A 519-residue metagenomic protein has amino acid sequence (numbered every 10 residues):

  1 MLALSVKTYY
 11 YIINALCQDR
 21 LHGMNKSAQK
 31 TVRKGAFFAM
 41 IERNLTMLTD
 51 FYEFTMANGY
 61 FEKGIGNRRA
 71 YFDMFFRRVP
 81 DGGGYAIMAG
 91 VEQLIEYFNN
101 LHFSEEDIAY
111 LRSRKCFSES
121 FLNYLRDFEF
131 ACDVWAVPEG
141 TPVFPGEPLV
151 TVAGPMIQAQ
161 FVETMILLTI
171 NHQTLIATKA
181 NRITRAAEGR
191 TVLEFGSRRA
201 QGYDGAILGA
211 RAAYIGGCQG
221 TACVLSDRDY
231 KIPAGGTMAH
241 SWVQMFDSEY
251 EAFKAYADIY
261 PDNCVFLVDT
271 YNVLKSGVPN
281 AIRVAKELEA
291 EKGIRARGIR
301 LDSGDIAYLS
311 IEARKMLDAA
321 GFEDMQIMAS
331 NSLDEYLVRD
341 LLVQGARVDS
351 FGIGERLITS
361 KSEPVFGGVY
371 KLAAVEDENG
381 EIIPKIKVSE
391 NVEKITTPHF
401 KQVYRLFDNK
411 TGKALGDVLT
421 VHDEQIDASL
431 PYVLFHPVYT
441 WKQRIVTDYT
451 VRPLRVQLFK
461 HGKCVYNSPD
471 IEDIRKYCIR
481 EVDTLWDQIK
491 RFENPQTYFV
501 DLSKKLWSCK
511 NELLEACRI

Functional and structural regions predicted by a protein language model:
A3, K7-I13, Q18-R20, M24 (+2 more regions): Short, positively charged and aromatic/hydrophobic N-terminal segments
G35-Y71, R77-P80, C116, L122-A131 (+6 more regions): Buried, small/hydrophobic-residue-enriched core segments of structured protein domains
A39-R68, F72, G82-G83, M325 (+1 more regions): Gly/Ser/Thr/Ala-enriched C-terminal appendages of enzymes
Y71-R126: N-terminal, Lys/Arg-enriched amphipathic/low-complexity engagement segments that precede the first folded domain
A109-Y110, T178-R182, G196, K490-T497: Short coil/turn segments at secondary-structure boundaries
G235, I299, I327, D349-F351: Hydrophobic residues within beta-strands of alpha/beta enzymes
A319-A329: Short beta-strand/loop segments at the ligand-binding rim of alpha/beta enzyme cores
